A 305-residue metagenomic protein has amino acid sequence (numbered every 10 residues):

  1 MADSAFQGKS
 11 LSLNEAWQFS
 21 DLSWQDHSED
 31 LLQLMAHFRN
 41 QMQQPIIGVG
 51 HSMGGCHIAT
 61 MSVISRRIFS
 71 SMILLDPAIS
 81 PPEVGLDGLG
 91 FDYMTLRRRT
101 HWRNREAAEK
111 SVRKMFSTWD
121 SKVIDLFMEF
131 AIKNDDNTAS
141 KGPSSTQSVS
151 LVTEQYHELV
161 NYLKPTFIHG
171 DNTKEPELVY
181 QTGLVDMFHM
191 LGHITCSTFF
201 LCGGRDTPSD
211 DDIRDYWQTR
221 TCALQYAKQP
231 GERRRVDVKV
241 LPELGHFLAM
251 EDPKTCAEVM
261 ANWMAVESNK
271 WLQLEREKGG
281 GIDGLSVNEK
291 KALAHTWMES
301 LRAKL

Functional and structural regions predicted by a protein language model:
S4-V49: Active-site loop/oxyanion-hole signature of alpha/beta-hydrolase fold enzymes
A5-S10, S80, P208, F247: Active-site loop signature of alpha/beta-hydrolase-fold enzymes
L11-W17, E83-L86, D211-D212: Conserved catalytic-core motifs of eukaryotic protein kinase domains, centered on the activation segment
S28, L32, E109, P253-A261: Short, amphipathic alpha-helical "lid/cap" segments that border enzyme active or binding sites
F38-L86: Conserved hydrolase catalytic core segment
P77-S80, G85-F130: Alpha/beta-hydrolase-fold enzymes
E129-E232, D237-V240, N269, R276-E277 (+1 more regions): Conserved serine/cysteine hydrolase catalytic core
V238-A257: Catalytic histidine-centered segment of alpha/beta-hydrolase-like enzymes
